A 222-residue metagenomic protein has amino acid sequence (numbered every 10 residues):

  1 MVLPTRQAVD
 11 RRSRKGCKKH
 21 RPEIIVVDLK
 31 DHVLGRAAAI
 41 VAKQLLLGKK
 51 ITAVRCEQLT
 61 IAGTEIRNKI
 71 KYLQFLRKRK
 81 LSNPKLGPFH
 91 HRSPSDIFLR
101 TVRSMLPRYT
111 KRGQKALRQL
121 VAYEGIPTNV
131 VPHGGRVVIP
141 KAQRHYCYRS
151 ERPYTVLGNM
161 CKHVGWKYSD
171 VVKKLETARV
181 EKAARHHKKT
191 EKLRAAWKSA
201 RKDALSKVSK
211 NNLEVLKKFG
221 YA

Functional and structural regions predicted by a protein language model:
V2-A222: Ribosome-associated RNA-binding proteins
